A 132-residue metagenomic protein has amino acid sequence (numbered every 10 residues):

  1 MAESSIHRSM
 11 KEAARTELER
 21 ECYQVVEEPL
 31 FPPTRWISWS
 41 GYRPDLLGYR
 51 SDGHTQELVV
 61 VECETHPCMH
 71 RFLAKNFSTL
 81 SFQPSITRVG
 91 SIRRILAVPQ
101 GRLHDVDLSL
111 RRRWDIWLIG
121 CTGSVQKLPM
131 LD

Functional and structural regions predicted by a protein language model:
M1-M10: Charged, often low-complexity linker/regulatory segments
A2-E3, R15-V60, T65: Active-site metal-binding core of divalent-cation-utilizing nuclease and nuclease-like domains
H7, W36, F72: Nucleic-acid-binding surface
K11-R15, R50, K127-P129: Secondary-structure boundary/capping motif
V26-P29, G41, S81, L96 (+1 more regions): Compositionally biased, intrinsically disordered/low-complexity regions enriched for serine, proline and threonine
H54-I119: Catalytic cores of nucleic-acid endonucleases
W114-D132: Intrinsically disordered, low-complexity terminal regions enriched in charged/polar residues
